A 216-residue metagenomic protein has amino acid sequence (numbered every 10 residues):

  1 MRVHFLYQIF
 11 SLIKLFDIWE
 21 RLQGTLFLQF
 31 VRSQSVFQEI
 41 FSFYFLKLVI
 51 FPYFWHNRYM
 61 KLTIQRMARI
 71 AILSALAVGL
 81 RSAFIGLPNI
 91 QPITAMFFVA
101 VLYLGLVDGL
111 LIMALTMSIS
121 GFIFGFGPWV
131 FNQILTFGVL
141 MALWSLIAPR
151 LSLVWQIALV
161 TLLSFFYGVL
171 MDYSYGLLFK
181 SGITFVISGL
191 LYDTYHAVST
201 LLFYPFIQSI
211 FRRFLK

Functional and structural regions predicted by a protein language model:
R2, R21, R32-S33, R58: Basic polycationic patches enriched in arginine
F5, D17-I18, V31, V36: Short hydrophobic alpha-helical segments enriched in small aliphatic residues
F5-L12, L28, Q38, S42-L46 (+1 more regions): Short hydrophobic targeting helices and cationic amphipathic motifs that mediate membrane/organellar targeting
W55-V99, Y103, V107-L111: Hydrophobic transmembrane alpha-helices
V78-Q91, L115-I147, L177-K180: Interfacial aromatic-anchored transmembrane helix boundaries in multi-pass membrane proteins
L102-V107, L143-R150, S209-L215: Structural signal for the C-terminal ends of transmembrane alpha-helices and the immediately following loop
L110-G121, Q156-S164: Central hydrophobic cores of alpha-helical transmembrane segments in multi-pass integral membrane proteins
G127-F131, R150-K216: Membrane-embedded alpha-helical hairpins and interfacial helices in multi-pass inner-membrane proteins
